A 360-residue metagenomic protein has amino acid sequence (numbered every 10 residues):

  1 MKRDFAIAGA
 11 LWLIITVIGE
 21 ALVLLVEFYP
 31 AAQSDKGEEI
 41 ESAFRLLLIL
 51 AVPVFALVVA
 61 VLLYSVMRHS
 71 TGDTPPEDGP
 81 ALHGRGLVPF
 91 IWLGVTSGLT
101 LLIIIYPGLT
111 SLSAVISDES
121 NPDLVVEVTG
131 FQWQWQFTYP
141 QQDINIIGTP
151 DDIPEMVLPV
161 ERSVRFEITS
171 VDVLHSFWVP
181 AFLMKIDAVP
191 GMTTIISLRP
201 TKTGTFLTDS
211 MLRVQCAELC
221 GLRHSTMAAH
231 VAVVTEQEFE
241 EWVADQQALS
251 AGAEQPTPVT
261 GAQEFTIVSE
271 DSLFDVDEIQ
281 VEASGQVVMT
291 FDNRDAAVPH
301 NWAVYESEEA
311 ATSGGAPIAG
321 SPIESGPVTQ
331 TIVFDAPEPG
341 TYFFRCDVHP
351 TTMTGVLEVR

Functional and structural regions predicted by a protein language model:
K2, L22-F44, V66-V304, S313-G315 (+4 more regions): Non-transmembrane, membrane-proximal soluble domains of secreted or membrane proteins
D4-L25, P53-F55, A60: Alpha-helical transmembrane segments of integral membrane proteins, especially early/N-terminal helices
E41-L57: Alpha-helical transmembrane segments
F55-T71: Transmembrane alpha-helical segments in integral membrane proteins
P200, A336-P337: Residue-level recognition of secondary-structure-to-loop junctions
M211, P337-T341: Sequence/structural segment immediately N-terminal to covalent heme-attachment motifs in c-type and related
T329-F334: Extracellular beta-strand/loop-rich beta-sandwich domains predominantly from IgSF
Y342-V348: C-terminal structural segments of small proteins and small subunits
